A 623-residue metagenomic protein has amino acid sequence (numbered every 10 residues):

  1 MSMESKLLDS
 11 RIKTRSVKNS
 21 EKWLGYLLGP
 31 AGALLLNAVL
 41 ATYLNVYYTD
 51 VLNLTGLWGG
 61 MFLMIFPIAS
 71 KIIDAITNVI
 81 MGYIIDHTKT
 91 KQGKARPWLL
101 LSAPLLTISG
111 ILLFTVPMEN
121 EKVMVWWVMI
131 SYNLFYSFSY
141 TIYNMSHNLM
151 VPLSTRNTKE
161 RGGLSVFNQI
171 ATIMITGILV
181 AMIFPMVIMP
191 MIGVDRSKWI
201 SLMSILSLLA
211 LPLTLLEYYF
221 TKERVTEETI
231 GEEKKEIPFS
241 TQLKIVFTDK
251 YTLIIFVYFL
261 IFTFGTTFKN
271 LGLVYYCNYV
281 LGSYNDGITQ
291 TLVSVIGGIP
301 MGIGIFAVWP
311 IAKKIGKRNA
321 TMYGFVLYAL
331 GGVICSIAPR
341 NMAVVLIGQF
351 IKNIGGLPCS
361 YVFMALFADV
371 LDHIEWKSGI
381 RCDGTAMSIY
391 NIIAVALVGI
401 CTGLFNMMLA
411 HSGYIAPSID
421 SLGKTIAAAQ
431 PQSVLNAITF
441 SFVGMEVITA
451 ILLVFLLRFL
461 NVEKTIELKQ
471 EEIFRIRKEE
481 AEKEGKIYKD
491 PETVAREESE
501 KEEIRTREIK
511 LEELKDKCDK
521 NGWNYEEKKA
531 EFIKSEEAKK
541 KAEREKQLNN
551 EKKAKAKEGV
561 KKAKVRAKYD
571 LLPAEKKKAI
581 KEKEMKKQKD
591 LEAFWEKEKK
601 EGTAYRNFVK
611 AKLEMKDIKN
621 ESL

Functional and structural regions predicted by a protein language model:
M1-S2, R477-L623: Long, low-complexity, intrinsically disordered cytosolic termini of multi-pass membrane proteins
S2-D490, G522, K564-R566, L591-L623: Membrane-embedded alpha-helical bundles of multi-pass transporters/translocases, especially carrier/permease families
